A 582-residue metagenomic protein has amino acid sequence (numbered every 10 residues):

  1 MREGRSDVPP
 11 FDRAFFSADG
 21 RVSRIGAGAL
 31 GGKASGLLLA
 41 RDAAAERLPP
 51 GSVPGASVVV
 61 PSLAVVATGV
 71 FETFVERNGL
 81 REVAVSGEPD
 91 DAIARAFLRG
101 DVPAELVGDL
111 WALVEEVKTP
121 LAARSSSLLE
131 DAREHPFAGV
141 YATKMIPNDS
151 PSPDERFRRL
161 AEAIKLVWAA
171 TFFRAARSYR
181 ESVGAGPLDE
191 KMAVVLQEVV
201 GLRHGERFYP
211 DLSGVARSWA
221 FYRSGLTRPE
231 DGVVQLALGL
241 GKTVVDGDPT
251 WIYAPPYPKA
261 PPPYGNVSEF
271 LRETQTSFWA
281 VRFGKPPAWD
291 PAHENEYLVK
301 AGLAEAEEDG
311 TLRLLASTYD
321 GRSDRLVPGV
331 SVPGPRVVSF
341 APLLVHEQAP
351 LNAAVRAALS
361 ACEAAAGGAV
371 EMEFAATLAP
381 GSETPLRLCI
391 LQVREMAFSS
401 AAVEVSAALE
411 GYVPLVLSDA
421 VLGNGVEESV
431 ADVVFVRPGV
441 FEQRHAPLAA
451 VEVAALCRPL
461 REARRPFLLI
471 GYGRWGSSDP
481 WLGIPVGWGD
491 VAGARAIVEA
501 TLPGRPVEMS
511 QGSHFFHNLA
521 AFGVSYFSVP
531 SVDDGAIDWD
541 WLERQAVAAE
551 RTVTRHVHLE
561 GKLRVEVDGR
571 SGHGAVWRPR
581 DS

Functional and structural regions predicted by a protein language model:
D7-S52, A104-T501, T552-S582: Conserved mixed alpha/beta core segments that line enzyme active sites in large multi-domain catalysts
R41, P49-A64, V75: An N-terminal structural lobe/cap that precedes and organizes the functional/catalytic core across diverse proteins
V60-L110, Y179, V416-V430, V434: A structural-propensity feature for long, helix-poor, extended segments
R81-G87, E373, F516-A521: A polyampholytic, Gly/Pro-enriched intrinsically disordered region
V416-L417, L519-F522, A546-T552: Contiguous interface-forming segments/domains that mediate binding rather than catalysis
L502-R544: Polybasic, proline/glycine-rich intrinsically disordered low-complexity segments
